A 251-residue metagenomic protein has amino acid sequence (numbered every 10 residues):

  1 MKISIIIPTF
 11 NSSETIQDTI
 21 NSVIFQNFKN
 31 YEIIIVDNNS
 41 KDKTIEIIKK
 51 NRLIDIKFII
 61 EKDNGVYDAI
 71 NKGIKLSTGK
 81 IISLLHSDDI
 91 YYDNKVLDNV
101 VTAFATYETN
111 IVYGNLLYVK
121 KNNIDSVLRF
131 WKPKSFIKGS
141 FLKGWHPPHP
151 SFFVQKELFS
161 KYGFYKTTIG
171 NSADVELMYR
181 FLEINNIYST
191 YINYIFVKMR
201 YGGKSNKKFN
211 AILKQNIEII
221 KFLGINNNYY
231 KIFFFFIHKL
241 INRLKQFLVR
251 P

Functional and structural regions predicted by a protein language model:
M1-S4, S22, E32, E176: Cell-envelope/extracellular polymer assembly enzymes that use nucleotide-activated donors
N11-F25: Short, well-formed alpha-helical segments that are part of the catalytic scaffolds of diverse glycosyltransferases
E14-Q17, D42-K50: Acidic helix N-cap motif at the loop->helix transition within catalytic regions of sugar-transfer enzymes
K29, D37-E46, H86: A conserved acidic beta->alpha catalytic loop
E61-S77: Glycine-rich, basic loop-to-helix element that forms the pyrophosphate-binding segment of sugar-nucleotide handling
I82: Short aromatic/hydrophobic "clamp" motif used to bind/position activated sugar donors
N94-S126: Conserved donor NDP-sugar-binding/catalytic core segment of glycosyltransferases
W131-E218: Conserved nucleotide-sugar donor-binding catalytic segment
